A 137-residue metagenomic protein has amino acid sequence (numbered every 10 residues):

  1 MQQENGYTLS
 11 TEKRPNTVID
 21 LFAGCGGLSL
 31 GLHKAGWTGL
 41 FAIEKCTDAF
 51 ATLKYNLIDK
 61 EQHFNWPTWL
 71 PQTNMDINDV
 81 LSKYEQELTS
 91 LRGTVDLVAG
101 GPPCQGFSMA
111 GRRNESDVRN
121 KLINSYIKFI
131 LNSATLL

Functional and structural regions predicted by a protein language model:
M1-L137: Conserved active-site and SAM-binding loop architecture of S-adenosyl-L-methionine-dependent nucleic-acid
